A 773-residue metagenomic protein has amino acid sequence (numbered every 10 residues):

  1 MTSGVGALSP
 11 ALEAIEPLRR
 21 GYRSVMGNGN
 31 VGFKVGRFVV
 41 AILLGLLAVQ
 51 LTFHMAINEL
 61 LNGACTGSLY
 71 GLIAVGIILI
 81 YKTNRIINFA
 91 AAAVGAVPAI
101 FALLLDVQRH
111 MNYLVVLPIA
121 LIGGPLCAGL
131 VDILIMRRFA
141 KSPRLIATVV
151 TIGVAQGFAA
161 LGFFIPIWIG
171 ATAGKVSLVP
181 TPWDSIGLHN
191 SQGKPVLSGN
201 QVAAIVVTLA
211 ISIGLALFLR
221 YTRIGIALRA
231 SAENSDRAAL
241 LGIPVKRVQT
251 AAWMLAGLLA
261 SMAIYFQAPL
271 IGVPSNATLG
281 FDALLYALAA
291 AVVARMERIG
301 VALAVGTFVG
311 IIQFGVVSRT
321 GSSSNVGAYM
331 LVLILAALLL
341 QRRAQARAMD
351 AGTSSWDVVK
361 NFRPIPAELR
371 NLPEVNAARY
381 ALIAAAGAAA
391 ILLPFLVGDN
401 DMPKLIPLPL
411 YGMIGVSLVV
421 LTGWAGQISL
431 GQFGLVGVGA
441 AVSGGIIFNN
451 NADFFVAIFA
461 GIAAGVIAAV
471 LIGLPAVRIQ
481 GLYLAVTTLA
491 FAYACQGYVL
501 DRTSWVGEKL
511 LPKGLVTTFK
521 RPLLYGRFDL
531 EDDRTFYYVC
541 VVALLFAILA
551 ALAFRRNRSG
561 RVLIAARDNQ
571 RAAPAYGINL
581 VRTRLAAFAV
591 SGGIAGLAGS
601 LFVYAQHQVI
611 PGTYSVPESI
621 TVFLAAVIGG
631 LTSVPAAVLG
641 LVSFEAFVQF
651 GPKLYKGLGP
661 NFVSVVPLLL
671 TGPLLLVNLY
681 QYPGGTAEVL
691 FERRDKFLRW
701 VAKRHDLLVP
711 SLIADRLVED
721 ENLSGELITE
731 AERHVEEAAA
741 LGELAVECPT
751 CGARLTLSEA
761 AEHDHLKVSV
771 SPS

Functional and structural regions predicted by a protein language model:
L8, G21, M26, H54-M55 (+10 more regions): Transmembrane alpha-helices and adjacent helix-loop boundaries
K34-A48, V150, L255, A378-I391: Alpha-helical transmembrane segments
Y70-A74, V94, P98-A102, V116 (+23 more regions): Alpha-helical transmembrane segments in multi-pass membrane proteins
I78-I87, S261-T278, A289, G596-P611: Non-cytoplasmic
I86-F89, N234: Glycine-rich phosphate-binding loops of nucleotide-dependent enzymes
G170-R220: Membrane-helix boundary/helix-loop-helix interface segments in multi-pass membrane proteins
F218-I226, A230-N234, F554-G560, A566-R567: Transmembrane helix boundary and interhelical loop/hinge segments in multi-pass membrane proteins
L288-R295, A304-L338: Hydrophobic alpha-helical segments
